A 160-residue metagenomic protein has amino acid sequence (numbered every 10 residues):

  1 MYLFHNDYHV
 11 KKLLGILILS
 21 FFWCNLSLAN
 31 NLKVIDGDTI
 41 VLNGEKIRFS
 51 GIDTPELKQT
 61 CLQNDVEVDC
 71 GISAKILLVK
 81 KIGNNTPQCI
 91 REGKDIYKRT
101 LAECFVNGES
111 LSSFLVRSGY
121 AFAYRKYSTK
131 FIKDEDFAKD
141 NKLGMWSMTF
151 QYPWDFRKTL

Functional and structural regions predicted by a protein language model:
Y2-L160: Small beta-barrel nucleic-acid-binding modules, primarily SNase/OB-fold domains and secondarily Tudor-like barrels
